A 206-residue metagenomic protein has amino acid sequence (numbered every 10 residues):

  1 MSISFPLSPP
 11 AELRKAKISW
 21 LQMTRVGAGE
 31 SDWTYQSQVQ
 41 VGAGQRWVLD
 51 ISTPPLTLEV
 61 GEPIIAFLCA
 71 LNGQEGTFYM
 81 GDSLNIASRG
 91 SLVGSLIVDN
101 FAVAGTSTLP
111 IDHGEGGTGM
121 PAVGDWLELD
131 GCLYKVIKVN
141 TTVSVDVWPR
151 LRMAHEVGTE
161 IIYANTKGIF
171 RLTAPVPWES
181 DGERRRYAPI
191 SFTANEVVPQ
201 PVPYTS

Functional and structural regions predicted by a protein language model:
M1-T142, D146-S206: Extracellular/virion structural assembly segments
